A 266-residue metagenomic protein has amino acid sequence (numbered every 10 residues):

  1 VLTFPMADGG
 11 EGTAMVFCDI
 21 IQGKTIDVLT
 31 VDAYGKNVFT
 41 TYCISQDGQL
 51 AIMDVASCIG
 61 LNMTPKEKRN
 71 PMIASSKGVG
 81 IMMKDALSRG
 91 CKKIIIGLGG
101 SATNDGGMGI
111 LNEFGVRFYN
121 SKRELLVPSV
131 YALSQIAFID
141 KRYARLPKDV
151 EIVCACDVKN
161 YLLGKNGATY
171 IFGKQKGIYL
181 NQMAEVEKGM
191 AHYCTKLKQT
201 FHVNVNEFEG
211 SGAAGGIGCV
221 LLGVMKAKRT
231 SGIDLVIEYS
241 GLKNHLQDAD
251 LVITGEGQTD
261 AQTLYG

Functional and structural regions predicted by a protein language model:
V1-L98, A102-G266: N-terminal loops that bind phosphate or other acidic moieties and the adjacent beta-alpha structural core
